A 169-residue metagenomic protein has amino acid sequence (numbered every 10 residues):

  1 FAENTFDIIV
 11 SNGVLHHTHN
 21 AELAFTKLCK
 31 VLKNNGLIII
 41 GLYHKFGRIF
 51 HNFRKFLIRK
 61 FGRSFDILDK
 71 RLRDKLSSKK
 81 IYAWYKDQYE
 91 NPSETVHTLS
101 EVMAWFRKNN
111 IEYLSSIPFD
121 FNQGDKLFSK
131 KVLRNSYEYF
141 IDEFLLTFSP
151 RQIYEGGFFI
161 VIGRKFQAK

Functional and structural regions predicted by a protein language model:
F1-I8: A short acidic, Gly/Pro-enriched loop at the edge of an enzyme's catalytic core that lines a small-molecule cofactor
S11-V14, I40: A short beta-strand submotif of the Rossmann-like class I SAM-dependent methyltransferase core that lines
L15, Y43-R48, P118-F119: Short "lid" loop at the C-terminus of a central beta-strand within the Rossmann-like core of SAM-dependent
T18-H19: A structural helix-start
E22-L37: A short glycine-rich, Lys/Arg-flanked "PGG" loop and its adjoining helix->strand segment in the class I
L37-R71: Conserved class I S-adenosyl-L-methionine
K70-Y82: Flexible "cap/lid" subdomain of the alpha/beta-hydrolase fold that forms the substrate-access gate
K79-K169: Rossmann-like AdoMet/SAM-dependent catalytic core
